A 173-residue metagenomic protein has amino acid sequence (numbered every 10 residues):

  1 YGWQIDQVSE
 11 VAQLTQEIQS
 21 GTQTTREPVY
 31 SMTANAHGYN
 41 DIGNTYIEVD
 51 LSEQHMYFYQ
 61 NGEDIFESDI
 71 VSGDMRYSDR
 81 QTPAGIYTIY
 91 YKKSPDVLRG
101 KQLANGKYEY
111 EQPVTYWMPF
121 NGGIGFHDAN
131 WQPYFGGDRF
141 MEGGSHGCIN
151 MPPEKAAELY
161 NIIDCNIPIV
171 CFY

Functional and structural regions predicted by a protein language model:
Y1-Y110, Y116, I163: Surface-exposed, secretory/extracytoplasmic low-complexity segments enriched in Ser/Thr/Asn/Gly/Pro
T82, G100-Y173: Exported/periplasmic cell-wall-interacting domains
